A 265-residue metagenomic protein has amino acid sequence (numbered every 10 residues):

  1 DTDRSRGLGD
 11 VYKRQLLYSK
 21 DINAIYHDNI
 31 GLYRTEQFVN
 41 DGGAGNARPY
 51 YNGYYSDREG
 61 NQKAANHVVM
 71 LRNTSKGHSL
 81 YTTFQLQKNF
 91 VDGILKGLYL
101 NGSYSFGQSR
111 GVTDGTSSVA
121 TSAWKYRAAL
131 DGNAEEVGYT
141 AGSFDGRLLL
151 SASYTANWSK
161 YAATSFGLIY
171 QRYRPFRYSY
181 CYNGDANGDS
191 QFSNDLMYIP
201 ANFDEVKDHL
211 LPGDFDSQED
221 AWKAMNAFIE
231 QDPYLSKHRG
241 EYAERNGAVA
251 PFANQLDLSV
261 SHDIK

Functional and structural regions predicted by a protein language model:
D1-Y12: Single conserved hydrophobic/aromatic residue that forms the stacking wall/gate of nucleotide- or nucleobase-binding
K13-K265: Short, solvent-exposed micro-motifs at the edges of structured domains
